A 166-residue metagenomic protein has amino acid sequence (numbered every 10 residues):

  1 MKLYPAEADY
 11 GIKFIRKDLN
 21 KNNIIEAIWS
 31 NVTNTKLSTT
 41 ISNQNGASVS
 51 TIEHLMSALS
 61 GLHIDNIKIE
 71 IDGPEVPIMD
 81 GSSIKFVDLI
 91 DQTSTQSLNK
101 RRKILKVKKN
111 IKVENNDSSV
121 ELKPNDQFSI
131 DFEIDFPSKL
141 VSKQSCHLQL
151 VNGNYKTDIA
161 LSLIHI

Functional and structural regions predicted by a protein language model:
M1-I164: Short acidic-hydrophobic catalytic motif
